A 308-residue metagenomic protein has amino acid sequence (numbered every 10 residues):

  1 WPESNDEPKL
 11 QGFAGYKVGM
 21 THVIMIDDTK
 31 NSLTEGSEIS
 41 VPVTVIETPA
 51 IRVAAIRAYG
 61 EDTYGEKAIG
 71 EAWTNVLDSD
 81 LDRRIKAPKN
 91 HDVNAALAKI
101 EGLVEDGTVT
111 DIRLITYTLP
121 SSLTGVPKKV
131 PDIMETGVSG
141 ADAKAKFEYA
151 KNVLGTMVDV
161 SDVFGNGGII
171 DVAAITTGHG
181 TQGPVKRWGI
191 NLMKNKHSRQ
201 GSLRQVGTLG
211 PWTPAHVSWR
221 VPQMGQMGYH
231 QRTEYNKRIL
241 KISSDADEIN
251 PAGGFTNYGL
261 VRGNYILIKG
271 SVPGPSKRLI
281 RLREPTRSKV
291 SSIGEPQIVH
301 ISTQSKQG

Functional and structural regions predicted by a protein language model:
W1-T177, T181, K186-G308: Extended basic (Lys/Arg/His-rich) segments that typically form rRNA-contacting surfaces in ribosomal proteins
